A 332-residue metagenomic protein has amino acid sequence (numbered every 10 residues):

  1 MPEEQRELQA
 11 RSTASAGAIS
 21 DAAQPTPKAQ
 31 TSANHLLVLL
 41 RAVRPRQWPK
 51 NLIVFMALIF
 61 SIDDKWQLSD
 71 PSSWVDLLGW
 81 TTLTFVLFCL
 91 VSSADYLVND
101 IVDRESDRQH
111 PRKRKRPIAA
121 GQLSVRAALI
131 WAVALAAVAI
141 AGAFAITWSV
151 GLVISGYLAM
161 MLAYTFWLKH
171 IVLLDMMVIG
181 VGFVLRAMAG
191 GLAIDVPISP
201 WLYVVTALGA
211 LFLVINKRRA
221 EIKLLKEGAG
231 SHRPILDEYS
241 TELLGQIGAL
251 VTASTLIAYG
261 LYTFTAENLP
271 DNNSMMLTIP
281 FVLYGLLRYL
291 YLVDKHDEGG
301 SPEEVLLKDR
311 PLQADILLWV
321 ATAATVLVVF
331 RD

Functional and structural regions predicted by a protein language model:
M1-L40, R46-Q47, F166, V184-D332: C-terminal membrane-associated helical module and adjoining short loops/tails
M1-R108, Q122-A134: Topogenic membrane-insertion module of multi-pass membrane proteins
P27-S32, I101-P111, L129-A132, L152-Y164 (+2 more regions): Hydrophobic, membrane-facing alpha-helical anchors
F55-M56, T82-S93, I130-A141, A145 (+8 more regions): Generic alpha-helical transmembrane segments of integral inner-membrane proteins, especially permease/transport modules
D76-W80, W148, D271-T278: Hydrophobic alpha-helical transmembrane segments
V91-A119, L174, I215-K223, R288: Acidic (Asp/Glu-rich) catalytic motifs at the cytosolic membrane interface
R104, Q109-S155, P200-L211, Q246-L256 (+1 more regions): Multi-pass membrane catalytic core of lipid/isoprenoid biosynthesis enzymes
F166-M176: Membrane-helix interface "capping/anchor" motifs
